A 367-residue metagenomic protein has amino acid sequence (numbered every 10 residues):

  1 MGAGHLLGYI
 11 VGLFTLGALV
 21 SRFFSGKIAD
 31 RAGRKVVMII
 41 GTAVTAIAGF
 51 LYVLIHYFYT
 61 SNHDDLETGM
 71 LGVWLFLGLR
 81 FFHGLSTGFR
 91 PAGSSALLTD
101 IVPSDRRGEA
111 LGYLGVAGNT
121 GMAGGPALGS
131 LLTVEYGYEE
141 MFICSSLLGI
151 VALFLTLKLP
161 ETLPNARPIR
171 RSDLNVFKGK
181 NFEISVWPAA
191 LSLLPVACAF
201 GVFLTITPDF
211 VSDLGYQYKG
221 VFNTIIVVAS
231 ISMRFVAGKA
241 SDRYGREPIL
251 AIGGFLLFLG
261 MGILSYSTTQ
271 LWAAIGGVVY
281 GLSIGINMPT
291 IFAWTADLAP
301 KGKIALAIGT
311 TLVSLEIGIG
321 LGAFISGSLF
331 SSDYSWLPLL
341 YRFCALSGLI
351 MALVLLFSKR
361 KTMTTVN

Functional and structural regions predicted by a protein language model:
T15-L19, F23, M122-A123, V227-I231 (+2 more regions): Residue-level signature of mid-helix packing/kink "hotspots" within the transmembrane helices of 12-pass Major
S21-G33, R234-G245: Helix-to-loop junctions at the C-terminal end of transmembrane segments in multipass secondary transporters
A43-G69, L256-T268: C-terminal ends and interior cores of transmembrane alpha-helices in multi-pass membrane transporters/permeases
L79-A117: Cytoplasmic helix-loop-helix junction between adjacent transmembrane helices in 12-TM secondary transporters
V134-L147, S328-L346: A membrane-interface helix-boundary motif in multi-pass transporters
L147-N165, V354-S358: C-terminal membrane-cytosol helix-exit motif in multi-pass small-molecule transporters
E161-A190: Juxtamembrane intracellular "pre-TM" segments in multi-pass secondary transporters
